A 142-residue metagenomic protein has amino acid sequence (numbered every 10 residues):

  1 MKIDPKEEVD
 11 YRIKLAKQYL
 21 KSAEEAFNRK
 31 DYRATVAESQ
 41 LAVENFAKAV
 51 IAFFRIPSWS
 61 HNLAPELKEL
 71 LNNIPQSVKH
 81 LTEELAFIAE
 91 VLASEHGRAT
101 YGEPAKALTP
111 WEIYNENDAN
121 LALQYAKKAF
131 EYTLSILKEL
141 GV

Functional and structural regions predicted by a protein language model:
M1-V142: Terminal alpha-helical segments
